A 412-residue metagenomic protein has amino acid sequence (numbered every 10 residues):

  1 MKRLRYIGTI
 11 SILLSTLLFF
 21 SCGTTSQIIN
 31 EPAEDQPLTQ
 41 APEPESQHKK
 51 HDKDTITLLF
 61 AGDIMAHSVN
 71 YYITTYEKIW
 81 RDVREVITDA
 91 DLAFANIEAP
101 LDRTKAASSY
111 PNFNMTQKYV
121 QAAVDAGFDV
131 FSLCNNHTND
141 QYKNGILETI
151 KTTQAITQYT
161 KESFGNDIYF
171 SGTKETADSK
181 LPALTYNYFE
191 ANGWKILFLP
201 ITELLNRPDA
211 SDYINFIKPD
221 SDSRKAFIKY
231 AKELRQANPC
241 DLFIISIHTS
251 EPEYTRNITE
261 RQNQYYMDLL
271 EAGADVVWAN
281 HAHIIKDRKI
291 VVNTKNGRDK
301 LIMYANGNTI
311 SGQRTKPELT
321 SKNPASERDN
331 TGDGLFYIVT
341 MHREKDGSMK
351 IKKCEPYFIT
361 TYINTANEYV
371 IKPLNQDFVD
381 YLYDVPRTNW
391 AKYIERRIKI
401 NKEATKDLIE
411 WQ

Functional and structural regions predicted by a protein language model:
L18-S21: C-terminal motif of bacterial Sec signal peptides marking the signal peptidase cleavage site
I29-Y142, T149, I156-S163, D167-F170: N-terminal catalytic scaffold of extracellular/periplasmic and nuclease hydrolases that process anionic headgroups
K49-T55, M65, N238, Q313-Q412: A short C-terminal boundary segment appended to hydrolase-like catalytic domains
H67-S68, L101-T104, S132, T138-I150 (+5 more regions): Active-site environment of divalent metal-dependent phosphoester hydrolases
Y71-I73, E77-R81, Y188-F243, Q262-Q264: Binuclear metal-dependent hydrolase catalytic cores centered on His/Asp/Glu-rich metal-binding motifs
A90-D102, C134-N136, L205, A231-R256: Short acidic, glycine-rich surface-loop motifs adjacent to enzyme active sites
T104-V124, C240-G273: Active-site-proximal segments of metal-dependent phosphoesterases and phosphodiesterases across multiple
G127-V130, E260-L335: Conserved beta-sheet core of the metallophosphoesterase superfamily
